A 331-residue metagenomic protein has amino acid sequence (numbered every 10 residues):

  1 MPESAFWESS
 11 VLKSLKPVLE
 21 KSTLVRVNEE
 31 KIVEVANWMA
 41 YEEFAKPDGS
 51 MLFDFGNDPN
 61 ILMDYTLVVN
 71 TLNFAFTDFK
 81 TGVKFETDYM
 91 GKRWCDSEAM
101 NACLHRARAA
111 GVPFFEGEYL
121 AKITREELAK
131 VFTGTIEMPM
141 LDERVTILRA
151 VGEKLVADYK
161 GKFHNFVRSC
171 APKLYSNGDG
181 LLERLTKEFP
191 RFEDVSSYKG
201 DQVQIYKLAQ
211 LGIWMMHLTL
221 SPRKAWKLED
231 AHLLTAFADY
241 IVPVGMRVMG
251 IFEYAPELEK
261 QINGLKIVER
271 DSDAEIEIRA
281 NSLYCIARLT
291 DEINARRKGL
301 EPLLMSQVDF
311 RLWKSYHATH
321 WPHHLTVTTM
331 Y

Functional and structural regions predicted by a protein language model:
M1-Y206, E253, E257-K260, Y316-Y331: Phosphate/adenylate-binding glycine loop and adjacent helical scaffold
Y206-I213: Amphipathic alpha-helical elements of HEAT/ARM-like alpha-solenoid repeat scaffolds that form extended
W214-Y331: Accessory, usually C-terminal, subdomains that scaffold auxiliary metal cofactors
